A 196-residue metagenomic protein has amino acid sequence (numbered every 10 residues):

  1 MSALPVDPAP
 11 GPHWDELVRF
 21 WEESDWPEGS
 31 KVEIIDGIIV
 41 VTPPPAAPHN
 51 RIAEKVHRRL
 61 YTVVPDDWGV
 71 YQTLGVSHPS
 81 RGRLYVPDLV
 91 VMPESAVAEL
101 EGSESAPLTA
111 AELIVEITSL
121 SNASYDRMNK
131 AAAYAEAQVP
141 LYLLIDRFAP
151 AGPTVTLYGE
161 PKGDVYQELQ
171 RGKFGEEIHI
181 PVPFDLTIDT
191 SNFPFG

Functional and structural regions predicted by a protein language model:
M1-A137, L141-G196: Gly/Pro/Ser/Thr-rich low-complexity, intrinsically disordered segments predominantly at protein N-termini
